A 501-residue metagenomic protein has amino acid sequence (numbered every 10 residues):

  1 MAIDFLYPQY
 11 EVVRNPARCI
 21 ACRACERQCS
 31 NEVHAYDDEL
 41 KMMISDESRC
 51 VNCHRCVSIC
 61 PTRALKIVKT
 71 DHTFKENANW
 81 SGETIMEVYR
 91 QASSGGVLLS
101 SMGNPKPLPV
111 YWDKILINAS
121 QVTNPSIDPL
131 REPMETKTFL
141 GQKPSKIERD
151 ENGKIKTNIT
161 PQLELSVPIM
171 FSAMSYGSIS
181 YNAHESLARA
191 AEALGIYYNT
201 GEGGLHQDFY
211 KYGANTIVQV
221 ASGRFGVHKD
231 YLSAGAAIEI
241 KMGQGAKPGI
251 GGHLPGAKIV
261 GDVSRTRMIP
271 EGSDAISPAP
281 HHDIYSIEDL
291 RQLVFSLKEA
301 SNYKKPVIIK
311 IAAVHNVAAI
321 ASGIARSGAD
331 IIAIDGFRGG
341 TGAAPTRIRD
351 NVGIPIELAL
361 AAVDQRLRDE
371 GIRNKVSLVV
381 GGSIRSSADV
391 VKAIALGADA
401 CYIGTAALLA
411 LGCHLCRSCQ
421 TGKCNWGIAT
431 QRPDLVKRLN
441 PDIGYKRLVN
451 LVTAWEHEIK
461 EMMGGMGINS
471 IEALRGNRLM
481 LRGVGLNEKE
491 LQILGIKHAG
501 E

Functional and structural regions predicted by a protein language model:
M1-L6, Y10, V33, M42 (+5 more regions): Conserved, well-structured core domains of diverse proteins
I3-L6, K75-S81, I85-N118, G342-E357 (+2 more regions): Conserved active-site-proximal phosphate/metal-binding subdomains
P8-Y10, A21, E26-R27, N31 (+4 more regions): Glycine-rich phosphate/ribose-binding loops and adjacent secondary-structure elements that form binding surfaces
Y10, V167-S172, L194-I196, A214-T216 (+12 more regions): Structural beta-strand/beta-sheet cores of well-ordered domains, especially the beta-sheet scaffolds that support
A17, A21, S48, N52 (+8 more regions): Catalytic cores of large soluble enzymes that bind and process phosphate-bearing ligands
C53, G226, V317-I320: Short, well-ordered alpha-helical microsegments
I238-I287, Q292, E299, H315: Active-site cores of enzymes that catalyze phosphoryl transfer or operate on phosphate-rich substrates
